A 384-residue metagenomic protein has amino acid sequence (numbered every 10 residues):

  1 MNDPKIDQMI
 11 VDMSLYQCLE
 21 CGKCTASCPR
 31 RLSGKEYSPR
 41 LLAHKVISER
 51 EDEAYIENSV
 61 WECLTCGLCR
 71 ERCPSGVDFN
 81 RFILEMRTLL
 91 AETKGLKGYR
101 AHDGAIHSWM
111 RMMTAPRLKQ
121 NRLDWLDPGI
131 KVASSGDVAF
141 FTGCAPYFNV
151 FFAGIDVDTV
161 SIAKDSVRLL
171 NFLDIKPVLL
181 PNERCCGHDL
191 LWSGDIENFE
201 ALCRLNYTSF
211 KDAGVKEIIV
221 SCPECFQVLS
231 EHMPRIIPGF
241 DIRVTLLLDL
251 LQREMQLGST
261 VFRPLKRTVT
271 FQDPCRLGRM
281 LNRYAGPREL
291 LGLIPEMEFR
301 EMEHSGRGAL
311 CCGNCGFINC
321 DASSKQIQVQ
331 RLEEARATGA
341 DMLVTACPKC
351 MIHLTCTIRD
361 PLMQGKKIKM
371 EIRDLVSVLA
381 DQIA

Functional and structural regions predicted by a protein language model:
M1-M9, S33-E62, C66-L68, G76-R111 (+5 more regions): Ferredoxin-type iron-sulfur electron-transfer modules in oxidoreductases and energy-metabolism complexes
L15, A43-C185, D189-V220, F226 (+2 more regions): Iron-sulfur-cluster electron-transfer modules
C18-C24, C28, C63-C69, C73 (+5 more regions): Short cysteine clusters
C18-L42, R279-R283: A broadly conserved sequence feature marking short terminus-proximal activation segments in nucleic acid-centric
F148-I242, G278-L293, M297-A384: Cofactor-cradling patches in redox/metallo enzymes
A201-L205, L250-L257: Active-site glycine-rich loop that binds ribose-phosphate moieties when present
R253-I294: C-terminal amphipathic alpha-helical segment
